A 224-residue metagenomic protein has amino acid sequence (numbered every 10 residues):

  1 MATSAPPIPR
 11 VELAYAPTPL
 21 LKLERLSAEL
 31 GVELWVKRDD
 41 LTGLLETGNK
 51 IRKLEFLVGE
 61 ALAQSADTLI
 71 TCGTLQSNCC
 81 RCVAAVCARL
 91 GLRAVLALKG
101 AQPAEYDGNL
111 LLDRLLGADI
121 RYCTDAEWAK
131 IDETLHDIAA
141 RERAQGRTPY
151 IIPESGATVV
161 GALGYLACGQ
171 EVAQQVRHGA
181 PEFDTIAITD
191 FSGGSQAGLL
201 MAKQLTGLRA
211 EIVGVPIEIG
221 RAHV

Functional and structural regions predicted by a protein language model:
M1-R221: PLP-dependent amino-acid enzyme catalytic core
